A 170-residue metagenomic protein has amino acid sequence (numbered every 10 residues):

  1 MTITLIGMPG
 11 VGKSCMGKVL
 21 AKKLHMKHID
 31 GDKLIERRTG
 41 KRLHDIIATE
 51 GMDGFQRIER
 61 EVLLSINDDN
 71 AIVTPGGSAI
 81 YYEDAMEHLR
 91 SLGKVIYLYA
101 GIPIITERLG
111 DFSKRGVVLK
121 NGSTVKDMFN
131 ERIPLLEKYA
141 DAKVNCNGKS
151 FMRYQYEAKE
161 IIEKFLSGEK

Functional and structural regions predicted by a protein language model:
L5: Hydrophobic anchor at the beta1->P-loop junction of P-loop NTPases
M8: P-loop (Walker A) phosphate-binding loop of NTP-binding proteins
V11: ATP-binding Walker
S14: Walker A/P-loop
V19, K23, I133-K170: NTP-dependent small-molecule kinase module
K22-G31: Post-Walker A helix-loop "phosphate-sensing" segment adjacent to the P-loop in P-loop NTPases
D30-A79, D84-R90: ATP-dependent small-molecule kinase phosphotransfer cores that center on conserved nucleotide phosphate-binding segments
L92-P134: A glycine- and Lys/Arg-enriched "phosphate-lid" helix/loop adjacent to the NTP-binding pocket of small-molecule kinases
